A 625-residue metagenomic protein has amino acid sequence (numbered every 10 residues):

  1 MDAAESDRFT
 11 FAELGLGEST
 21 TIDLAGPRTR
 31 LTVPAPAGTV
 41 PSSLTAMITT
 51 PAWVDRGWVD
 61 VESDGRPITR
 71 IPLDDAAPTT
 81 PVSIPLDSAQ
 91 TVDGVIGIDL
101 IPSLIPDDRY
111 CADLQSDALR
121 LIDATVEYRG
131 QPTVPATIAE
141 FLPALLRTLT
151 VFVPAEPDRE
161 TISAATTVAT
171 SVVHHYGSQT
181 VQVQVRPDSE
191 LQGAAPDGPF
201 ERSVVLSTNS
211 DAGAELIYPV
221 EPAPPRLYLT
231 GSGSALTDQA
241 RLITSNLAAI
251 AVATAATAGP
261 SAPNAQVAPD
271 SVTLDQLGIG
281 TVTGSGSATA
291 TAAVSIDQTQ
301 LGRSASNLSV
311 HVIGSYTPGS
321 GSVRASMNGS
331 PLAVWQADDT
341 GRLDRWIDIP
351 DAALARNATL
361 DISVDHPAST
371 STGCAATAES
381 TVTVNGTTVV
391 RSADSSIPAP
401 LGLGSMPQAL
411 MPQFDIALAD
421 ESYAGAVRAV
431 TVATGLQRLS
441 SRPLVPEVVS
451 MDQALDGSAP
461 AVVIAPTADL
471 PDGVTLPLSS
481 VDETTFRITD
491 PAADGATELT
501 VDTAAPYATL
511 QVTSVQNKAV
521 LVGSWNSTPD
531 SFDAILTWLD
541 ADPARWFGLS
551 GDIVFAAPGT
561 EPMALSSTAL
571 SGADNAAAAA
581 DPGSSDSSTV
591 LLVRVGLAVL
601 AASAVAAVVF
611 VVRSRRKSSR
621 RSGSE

Functional and structural regions predicted by a protein language model:
M1-E625: Solvent-exposed alpha-helical segments and adjacent loops that form catalytic or protein-interaction surfaces
